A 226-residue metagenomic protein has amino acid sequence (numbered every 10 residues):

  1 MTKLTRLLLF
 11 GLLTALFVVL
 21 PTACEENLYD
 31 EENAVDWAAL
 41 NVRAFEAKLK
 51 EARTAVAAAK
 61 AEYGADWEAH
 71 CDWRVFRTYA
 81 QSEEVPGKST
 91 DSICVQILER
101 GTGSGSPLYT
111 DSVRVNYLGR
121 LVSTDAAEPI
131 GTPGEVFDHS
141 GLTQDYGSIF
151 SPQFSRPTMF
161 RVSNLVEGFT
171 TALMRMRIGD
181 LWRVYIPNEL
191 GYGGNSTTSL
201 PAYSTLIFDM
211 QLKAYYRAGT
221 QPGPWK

Functional and structural regions predicted by a protein language model:
M1-C24: Sec-dependent bacterial lipoprotein signal peptides
T2-L4, C24-K226: Cross-family detector of peptidyl-prolyl cis-trans isomerase
